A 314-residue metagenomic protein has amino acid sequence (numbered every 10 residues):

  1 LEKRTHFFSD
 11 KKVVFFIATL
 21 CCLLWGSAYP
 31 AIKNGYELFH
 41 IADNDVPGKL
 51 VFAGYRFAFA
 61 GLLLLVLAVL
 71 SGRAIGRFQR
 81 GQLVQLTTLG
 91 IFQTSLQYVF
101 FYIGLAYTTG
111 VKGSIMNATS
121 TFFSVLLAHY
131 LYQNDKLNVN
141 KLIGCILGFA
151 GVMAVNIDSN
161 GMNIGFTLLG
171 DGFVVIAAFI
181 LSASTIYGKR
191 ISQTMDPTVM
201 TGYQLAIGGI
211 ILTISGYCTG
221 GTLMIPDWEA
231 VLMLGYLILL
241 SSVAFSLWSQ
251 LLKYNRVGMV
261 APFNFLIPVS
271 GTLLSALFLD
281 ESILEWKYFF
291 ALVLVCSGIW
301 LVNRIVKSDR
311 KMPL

Functional and structural regions predicted by a protein language model:
L1-G54, N163-R190, I210, I214 (+3 more regions): Glycine-/small-residue-enriched transmembrane alpha-helix faces in small-molecule transporters and effluxers
G26, G54, A58-L62, F149 (+5 more regions): Small-residue-rich packing faces within the transmembrane alpha-helices of Major Facilitator Superfamily
G26, P30, A58, G90-S95 (+8 more regions): Hydrophobic/small/kink-forming positions within alpha-helical transmembrane segments of polytopic membrane proteins
G35, F52, G104, Y130-Q133 (+8 more regions): Hydrophobic/aromatic residues within transmembrane alpha-helices of multi-pass small-molecule transporters
L38-S95, F123-L127, I180-S184, T201-T219: Transmembrane alpha-helices of multi-pass small-molecule transport proteins
Y55, T94, Y98, K112-T119 (+2 more regions): Helix-helix packing/entry segments at the starts of transmembrane helices
L64, L126-L127, V139-D158, F265 (+2 more regions): Hydrophobic transmembrane alpha-helices of multi-pass small-molecule transport proteins
V69-G113, N117, A154, L237-N255: Specific transmembrane alpha-helical segments of multi-pass solute transporters/efflux pumps, especially DMT/EamA
